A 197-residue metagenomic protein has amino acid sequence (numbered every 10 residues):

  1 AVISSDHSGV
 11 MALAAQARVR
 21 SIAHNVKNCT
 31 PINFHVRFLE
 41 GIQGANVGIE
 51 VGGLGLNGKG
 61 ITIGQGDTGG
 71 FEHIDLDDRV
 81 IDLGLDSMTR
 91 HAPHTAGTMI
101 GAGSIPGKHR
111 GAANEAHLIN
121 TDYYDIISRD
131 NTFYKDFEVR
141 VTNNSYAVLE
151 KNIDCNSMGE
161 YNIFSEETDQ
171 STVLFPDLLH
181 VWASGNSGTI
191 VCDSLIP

Functional and structural regions predicted by a protein language model:
A1, S187-P197: Short, intrinsically disordered, charge-balanced linker/junction segments flanking boundaries in proteins
A1-G52: Autoinhibitory propeptides
I3, I22-H24, N144, H180-A183: General beta-strand structural signal in soluble alpha/beta enzymes
H7-V10, Q16, A92, A96-M99 (+2 more regions): Extracytoplasmic/secreted envelope proteins and their assembly/folding machinery, especially bacterial periplasmic
M11-A14, Y134, T172-V173: N-terminal cationic-hydrophobic initiation segments that often serve targeting/anchoring roles
P31, E150-K151: Short glycine-rich, flexible loops that bind phosphorylated cofactors or substrates
A45-S128, D136-T142, K151-N152, N156-E160 (+2 more regions): Subtilisin-like serine protease catalytic core
S157-D169, L195-P197: Cysteine protease catalytic core and zymogen-processing segment of caspase-like enzymes
